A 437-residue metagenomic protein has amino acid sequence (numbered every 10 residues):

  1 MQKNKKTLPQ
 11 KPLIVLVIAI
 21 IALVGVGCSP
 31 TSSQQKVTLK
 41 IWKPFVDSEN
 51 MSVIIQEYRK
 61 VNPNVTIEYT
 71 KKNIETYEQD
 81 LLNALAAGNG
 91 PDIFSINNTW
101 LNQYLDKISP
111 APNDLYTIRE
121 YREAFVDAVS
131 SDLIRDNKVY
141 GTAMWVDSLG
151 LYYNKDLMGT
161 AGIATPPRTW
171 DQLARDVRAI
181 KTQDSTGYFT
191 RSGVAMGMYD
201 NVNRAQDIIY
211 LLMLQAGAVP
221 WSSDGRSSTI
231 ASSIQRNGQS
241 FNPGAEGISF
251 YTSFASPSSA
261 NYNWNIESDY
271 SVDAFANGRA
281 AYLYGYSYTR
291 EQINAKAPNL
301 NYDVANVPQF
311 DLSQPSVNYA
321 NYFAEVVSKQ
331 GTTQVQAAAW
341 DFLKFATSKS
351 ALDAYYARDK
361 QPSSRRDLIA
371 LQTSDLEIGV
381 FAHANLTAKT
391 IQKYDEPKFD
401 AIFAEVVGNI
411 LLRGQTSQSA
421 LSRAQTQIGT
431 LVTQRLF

Functional and structural regions predicted by a protein language model:
M1-K40, K60, T430-F437: Short, low-complexity disordered leader/linker segments with a strong preference for bacterial N-terminal type II
Q35-V46, V65-T70, I93, S192-V194: Short, well-ordered beta-strand elements
E57-D127, D132-I134, D156-R168, A274 (+2 more regions): Extracytoplasmic "Venus flytrap"/periplasmic binding protein-like
V61, E68, N137-K138, A161 (+3 more regions): Extracytoplasmic/periplasmic substrate-recognition and gating elements
N97-L149, G159, T190, A205-I208 (+4 more regions): Hinge/lid segment of periplasmic solute-binding proteins
D132, P298, A305-V307, Y355-N409 (+1 more regions): Long, aromatic- and glycine/proline-rich binding clefts that accommodate carbohydrate-like moieties
K138-M144, L149, A174-S233, A280: Extracytoplasmic/periplasmic solute-binding protein
D176-R178, S223-W264: Glycine-centered hinge/linker elements that transmit conformational signals in sensory and ligand-binding systems
